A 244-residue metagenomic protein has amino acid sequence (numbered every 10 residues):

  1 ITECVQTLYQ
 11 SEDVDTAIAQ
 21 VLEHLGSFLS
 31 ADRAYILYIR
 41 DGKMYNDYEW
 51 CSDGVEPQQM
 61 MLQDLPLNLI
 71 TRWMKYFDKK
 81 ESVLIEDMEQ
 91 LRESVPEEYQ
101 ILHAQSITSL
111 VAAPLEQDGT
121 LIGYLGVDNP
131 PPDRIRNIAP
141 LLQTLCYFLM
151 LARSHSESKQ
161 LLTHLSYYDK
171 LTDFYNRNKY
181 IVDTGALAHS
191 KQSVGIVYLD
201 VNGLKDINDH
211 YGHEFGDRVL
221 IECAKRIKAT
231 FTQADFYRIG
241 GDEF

Functional and structural regions predicted by a protein language model:
I1-C4, E157-N176: Amphipathic HAMP/coiled-coil signal-transducing linker helices that couple sensory inputs to cytosolic output domains
T7-E49: Helix-loop-beta substructure at the N-terminus of cytosolic sensory domains that couple signal/ligand detection
E56-E93: Regulatory sensory and allosteric helical modules in signal-transduction proteins and certain transcription factors
E86-S109: Signal-transducing coupling segments at domain and membrane junctions
T108-E116: A short, aliphatic-rich beta-strand micro-motif
G123-D133: Short beta-strand-to-loop transition segments that serve as allosteric relay/switch motifs in sensory/regulatory domains
D133-S154: Amphipathic alpha-helical "output/dimerization" segments
T163, Y167, N176-G195, N202-T232 (+1 more regions): Conserved long alpha-helical elements within nucleotide-processing catalytic cores of c-di-GMP signaling and class III
